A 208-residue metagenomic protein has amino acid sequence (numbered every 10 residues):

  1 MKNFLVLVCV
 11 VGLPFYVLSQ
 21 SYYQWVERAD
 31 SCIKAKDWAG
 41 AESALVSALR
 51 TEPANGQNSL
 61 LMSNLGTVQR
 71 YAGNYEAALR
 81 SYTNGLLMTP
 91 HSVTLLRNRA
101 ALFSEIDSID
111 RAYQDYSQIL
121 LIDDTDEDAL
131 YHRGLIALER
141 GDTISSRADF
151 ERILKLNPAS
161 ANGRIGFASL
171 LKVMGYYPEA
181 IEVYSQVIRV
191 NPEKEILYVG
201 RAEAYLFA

Functional and structural regions predicted by a protein language model:
K34, Y71, E105-I106, E139-R140 (+2 more regions): Register position in tetratricopeptide repeats
R50-P53, N84-L87, Q118-L121, R152-K155 (+1 more regions): Conserved structural position within tetratricopeptide repeats
N55-N58, S92, D126, S160 (+1 more regions): Residue-level recognition of tetratricopeptide repeat
N58-L61, L95, A129, G163 (+1 more regions): TPR alpha-solenoid repeat register
